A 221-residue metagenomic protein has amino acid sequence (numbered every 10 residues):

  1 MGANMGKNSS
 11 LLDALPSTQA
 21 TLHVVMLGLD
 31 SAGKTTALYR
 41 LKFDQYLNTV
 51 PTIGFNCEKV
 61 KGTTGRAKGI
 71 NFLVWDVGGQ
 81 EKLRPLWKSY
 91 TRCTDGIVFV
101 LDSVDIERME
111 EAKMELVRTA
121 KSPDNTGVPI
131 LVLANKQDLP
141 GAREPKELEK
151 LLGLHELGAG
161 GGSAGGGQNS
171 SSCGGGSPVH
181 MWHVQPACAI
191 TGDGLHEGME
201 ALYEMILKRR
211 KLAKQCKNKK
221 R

Functional and structural regions predicted by a protein language model:
M1-A213, K217-R221: TRAFAC-class small GTPase G-domain
